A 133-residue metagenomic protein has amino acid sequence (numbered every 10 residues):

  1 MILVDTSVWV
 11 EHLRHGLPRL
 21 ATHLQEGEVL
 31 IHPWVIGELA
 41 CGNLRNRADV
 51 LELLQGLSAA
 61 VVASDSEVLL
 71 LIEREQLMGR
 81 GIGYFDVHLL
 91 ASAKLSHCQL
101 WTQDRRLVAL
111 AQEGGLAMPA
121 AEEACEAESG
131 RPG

Functional and structural regions predicted by a protein language model:
M1-W34, A40-E52, A117-G130: Short, well-structured N-terminal submotif of metal-dependent ribonuclease cores
H12, P18, A59-L116, A121-E122 (+1 more regions): Active-site neighborhoods of divalent-metal-dependent phosphate/nucleic-acid chemistry enzymes
P33, G37, V87-L90: Non-catalytic, well-ordered alpha-helical scaffold segments
G56: Conserved nucleotide-sugar phosphate-binding/catalytic loop shared by glycosyltransferases and other
